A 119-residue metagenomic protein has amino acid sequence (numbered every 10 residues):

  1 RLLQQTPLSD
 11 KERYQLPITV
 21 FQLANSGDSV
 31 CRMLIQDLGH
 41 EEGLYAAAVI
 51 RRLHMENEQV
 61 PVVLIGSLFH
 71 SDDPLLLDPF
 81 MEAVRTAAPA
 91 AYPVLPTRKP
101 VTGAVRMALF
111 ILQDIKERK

Functional and structural regions predicted by a protein language model:
R1-K119: ATP-binding/phosphotransfer module of carbohydrate and carboxylate kinases, centering on a glycine-rich
